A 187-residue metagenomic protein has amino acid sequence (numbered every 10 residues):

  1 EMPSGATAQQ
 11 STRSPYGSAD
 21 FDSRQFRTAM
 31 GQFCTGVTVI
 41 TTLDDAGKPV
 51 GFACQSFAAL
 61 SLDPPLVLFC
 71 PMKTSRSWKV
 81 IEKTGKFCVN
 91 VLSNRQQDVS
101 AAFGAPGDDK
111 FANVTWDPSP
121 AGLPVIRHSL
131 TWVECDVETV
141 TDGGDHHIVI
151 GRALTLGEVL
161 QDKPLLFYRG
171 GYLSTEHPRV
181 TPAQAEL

Functional and structural regions predicted by a protein language model:
E1-L187: Basic, polyanion-binding surface patches
